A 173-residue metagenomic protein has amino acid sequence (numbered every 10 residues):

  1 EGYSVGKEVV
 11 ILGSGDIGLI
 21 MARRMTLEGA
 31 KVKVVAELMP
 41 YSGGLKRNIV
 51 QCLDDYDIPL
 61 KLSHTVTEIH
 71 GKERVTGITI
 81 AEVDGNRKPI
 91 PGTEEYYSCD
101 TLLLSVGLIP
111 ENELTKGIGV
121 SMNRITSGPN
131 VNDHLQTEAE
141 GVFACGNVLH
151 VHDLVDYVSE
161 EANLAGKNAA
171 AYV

Functional and structural regions predicted by a protein language model:
E1-V173: Residues forming the flavin
